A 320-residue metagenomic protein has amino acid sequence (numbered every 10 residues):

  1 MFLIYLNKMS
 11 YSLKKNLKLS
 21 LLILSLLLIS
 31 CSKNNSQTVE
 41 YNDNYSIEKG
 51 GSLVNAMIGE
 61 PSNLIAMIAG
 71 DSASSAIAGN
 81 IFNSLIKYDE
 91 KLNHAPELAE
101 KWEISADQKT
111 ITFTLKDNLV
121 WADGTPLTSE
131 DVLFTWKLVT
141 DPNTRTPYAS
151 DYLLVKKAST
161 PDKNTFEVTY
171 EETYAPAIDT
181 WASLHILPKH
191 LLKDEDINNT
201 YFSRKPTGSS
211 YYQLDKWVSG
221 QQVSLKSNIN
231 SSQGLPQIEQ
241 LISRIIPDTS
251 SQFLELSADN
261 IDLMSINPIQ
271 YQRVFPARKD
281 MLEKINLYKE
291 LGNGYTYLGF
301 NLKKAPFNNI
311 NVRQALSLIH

Functional and structural regions predicted by a protein language model:
L27-S30: C-terminal motif of bacterial Sec signal peptides marking the signal peptidase cleavage site
V39-E40, G59-S75, L98-A99, T125 (+4 more regions): A structural "hinge/loop" feature
A56-A106, K137, T144, T207-G208: N-terminal lobe/hinge region of extracytoplasmic solute-binding protein
D89-E90, A182-P236, Q240: Gly/Pro-rich hinge or "lid" segments in bacterial periplasmic/extracellular proteins
E100-R145, E167, Q252-E255, P306-N308: Aromatic- and charge-enriched surface segment that lines or borders ligand/interaction sites
E103, S150-L192: Surface-exposed binding/hinge segments that line and control ligand-binding clefts or catalytic entry sites
T128-T135, T165-T169, S210-Y211, I238-Q240 (+1 more regions): Alpha-helical secondary-structure segments
D215-K226, I242-K304, A315: Extracellular/periplasmic solute-recognition and catalytic clefts
